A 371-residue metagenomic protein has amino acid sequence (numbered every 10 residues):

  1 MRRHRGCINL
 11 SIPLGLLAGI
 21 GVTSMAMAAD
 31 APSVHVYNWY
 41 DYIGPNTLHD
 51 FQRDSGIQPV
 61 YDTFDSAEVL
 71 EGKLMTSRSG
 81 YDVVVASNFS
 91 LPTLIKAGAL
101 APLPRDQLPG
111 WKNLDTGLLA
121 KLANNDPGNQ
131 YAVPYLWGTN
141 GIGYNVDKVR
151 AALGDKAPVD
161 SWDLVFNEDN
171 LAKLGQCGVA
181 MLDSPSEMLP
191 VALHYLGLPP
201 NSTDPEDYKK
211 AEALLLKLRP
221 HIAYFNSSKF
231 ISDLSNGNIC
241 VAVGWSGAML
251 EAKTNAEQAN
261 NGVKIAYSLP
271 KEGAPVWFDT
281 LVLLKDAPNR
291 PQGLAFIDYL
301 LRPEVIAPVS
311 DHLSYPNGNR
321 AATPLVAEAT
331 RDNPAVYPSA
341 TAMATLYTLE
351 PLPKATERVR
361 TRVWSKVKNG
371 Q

Functional and structural regions predicted by a protein language model:
A28-A97: Early extracytoplasmic/lumenal segment of secretory-pathway proteins
S90-T93, V241-G262: A ligand-binding cleft/hinge motif common to bilobed small-molecule-binding domains
L91-H221, S228-S235: Extracytoplasmic ligand-binding site segments that recognize negatively charged/polar headgroups
A101-K112, A259-P275, L284-A287: Short beta-strand->loop
G143-K148, H194-L198, W277-N289, P308: A bilobed periplasmic-binding-protein/Venus flytrap-type ligand-binding module shared by bacterial periplasmic
Y208-K217, A223, N261-V282: Periplasmic-binding protein-like
S232, A340-Q371: Conserved C-terminal helix/tail region of periplasmic/extracytoplasmic solute-binding proteins
L284-T345: Mature extracytoplasmic/periplasmic domains
